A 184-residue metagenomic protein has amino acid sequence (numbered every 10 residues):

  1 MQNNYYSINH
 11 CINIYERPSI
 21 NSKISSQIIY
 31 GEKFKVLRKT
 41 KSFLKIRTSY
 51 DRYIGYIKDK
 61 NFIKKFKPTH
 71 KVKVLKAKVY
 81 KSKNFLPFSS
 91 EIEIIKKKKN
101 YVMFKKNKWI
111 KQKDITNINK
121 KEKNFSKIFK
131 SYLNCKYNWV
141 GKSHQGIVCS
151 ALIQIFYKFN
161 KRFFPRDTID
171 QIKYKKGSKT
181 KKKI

Functional and structural regions predicted by a protein language model:
M1-S19, Q27-Y30, L37-T40, R47-Y50 (+4 more regions): SH3-family beta-barrel domains
S22, Y53-I54, I110: Short loop/beta submotifs within extracellular cysteine-rich repeat domains
I24, S82-N84, S178-K183: Short, conserved secondary-structure segments in the cores of folded domains
E32, S90, K183-I184: Structural motif
S89-I92, N134: Glycine-centered loop/turn motifs
W109-N138, F159-N160: A short mid-domain helix/strand-loop element embedded in enzyme catalytic domains that forms or borders the active-site
F129, G141-N160, F164-P165: Active-site nucleophilic cysteine motif
F164-I184: ...with weaker cross-activation on analogous glycine-rich loops/strands in unrelated enzymes
